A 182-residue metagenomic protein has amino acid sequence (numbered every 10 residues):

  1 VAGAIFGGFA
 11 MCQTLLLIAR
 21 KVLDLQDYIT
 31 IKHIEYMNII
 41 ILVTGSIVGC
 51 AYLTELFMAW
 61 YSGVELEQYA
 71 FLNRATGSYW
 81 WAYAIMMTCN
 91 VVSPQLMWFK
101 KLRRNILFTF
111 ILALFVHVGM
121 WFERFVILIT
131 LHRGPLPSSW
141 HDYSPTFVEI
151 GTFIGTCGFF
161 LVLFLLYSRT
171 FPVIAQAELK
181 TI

Functional and structural regions predicted by a protein language model:
V1, E65-M87, L136-F164: Membrane-interface transmembrane-helix boundary segments in multi-pass integral membrane proteins
V1-Y83: Long, contiguous internal "core" modules enriched in hydrophobic/ aromatic residues
G7, M11, I85-P94, F159-F160: Hydrophobic alpha-helical transmembrane segments
W81-I106: Extended C-terminal subregions enriched in glycine
F108-V118: Central hydrophobic cores of alpha-helical transmembrane segments in multi-pass integral membrane proteins
W121-L136: Membrane-proximal extracellular juxtamembrane segment immediately upstream of a following transmembrane helix
P172: Substrate/cofactor-recognition hotspot
A175-I182: Short, highly charged, low-complexity non-transmembrane loops/tails of multi-pass membrane proteins
